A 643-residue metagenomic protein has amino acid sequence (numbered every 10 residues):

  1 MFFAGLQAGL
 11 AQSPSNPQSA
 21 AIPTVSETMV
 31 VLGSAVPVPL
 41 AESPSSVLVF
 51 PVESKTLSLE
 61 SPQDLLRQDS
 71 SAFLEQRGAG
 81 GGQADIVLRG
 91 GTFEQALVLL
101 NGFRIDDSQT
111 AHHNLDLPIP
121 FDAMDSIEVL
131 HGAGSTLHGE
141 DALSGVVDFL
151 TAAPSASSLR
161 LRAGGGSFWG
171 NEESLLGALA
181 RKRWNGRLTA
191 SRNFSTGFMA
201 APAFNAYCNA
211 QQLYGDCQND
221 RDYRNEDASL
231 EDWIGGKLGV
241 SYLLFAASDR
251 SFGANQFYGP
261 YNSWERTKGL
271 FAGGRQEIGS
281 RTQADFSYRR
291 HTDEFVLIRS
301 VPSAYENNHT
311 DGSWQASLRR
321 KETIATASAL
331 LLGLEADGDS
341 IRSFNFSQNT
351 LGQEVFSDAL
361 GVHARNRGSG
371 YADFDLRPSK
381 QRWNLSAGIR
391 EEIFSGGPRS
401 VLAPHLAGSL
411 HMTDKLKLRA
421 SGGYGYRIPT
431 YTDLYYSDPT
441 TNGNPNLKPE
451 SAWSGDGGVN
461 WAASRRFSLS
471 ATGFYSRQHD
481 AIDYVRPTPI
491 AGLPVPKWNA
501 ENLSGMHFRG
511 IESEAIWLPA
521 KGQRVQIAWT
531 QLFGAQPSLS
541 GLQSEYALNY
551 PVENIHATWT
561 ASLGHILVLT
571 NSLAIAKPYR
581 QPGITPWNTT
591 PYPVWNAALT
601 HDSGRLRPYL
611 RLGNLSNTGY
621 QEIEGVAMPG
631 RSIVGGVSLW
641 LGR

Functional and structural regions predicted by a protein language model:
V25-P62, D85, F93: N-terminal periplasmic "start-of-domain" segments of outer-membrane beta-barrel proteins
L32, Q63, R67-F103, D107: Extracytoplasmic beta-strand/coil segments of soluble accessory domains associated with Gram-negative outer-membrane
F103-H131, L150: Short acidic/polar hinge/loop motifs at secondary-structure boundaries that mediate gating or recognition
S135, D148, A156-S158, R162-G164 (+1 more regions): Periplasmic-side early beta-strands and strand-to-turn transitions of outer-membrane beta-barrels
A178-A180, D232-G235, Y546-R643: Conserved C-terminal beta-signal and adjacent last beta-strands/turns of outer-membrane beta-barrel proteins
W233-D249, R266-V401, S409-H411, F467-G473 (+2 more regions): Face-selective signature of the C-terminal outer-membrane beta-barrel domain
P260-G279, H309-D311, H363-A364, K417 (+5 more regions): Outer-membrane beta-barrel signature, preferentially recognizing the C-terminal barrel domain of Gram-negative
P378-L385, Y475-R477, A500-G583, S638-W640: Gram-negative outer-membrane beta-barrel transporters
